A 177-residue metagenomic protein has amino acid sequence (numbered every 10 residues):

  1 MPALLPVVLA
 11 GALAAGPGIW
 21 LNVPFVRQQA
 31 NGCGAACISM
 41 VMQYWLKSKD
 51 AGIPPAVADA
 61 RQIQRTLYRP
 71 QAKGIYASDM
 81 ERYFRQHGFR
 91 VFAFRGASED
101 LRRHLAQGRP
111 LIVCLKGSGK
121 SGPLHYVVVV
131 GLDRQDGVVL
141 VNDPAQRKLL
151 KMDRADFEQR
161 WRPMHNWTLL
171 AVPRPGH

Functional and structural regions predicted by a protein language model:
P2-K73, A77, G117-K120, Q135 (+2 more regions): Active-site-adjacent structural segments surrounding the nucleophilic cysteine of cysteine proteases and isopeptidases
A14, P70-K73, A106, P110 (+2 more regions): Noncatalytic regulatory segments and standalone regulatory/sensor domains
G16, W20-F25, I63-L67, F84-G88 (+3 more regions): A near-ubiquitous, low-amplitude feature marking generic local secondary-structure context
C37, V41-K49, L67, Q71 (+6 more regions): Sec/Tat-exported extracytoplasmic proteins
R90, F94-N142: Active-site-adjacent substructure of cysteine-protease-like catalytic cores
